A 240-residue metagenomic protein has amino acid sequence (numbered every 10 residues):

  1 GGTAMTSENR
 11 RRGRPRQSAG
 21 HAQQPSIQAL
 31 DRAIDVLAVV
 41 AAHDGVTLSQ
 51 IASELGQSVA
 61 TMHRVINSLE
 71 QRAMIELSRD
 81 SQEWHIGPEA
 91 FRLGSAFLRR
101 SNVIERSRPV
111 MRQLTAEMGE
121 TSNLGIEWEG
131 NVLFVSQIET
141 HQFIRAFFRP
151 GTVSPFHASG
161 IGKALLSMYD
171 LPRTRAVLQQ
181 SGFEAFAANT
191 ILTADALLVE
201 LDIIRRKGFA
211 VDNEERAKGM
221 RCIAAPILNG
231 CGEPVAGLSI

Functional and structural regions predicted by a protein language model:
G1-A4: Short, Lys/Arg-enriched N-terminal segments with co-localized hydrophobic residues within the first ~10-30 amino acids
T6-E105: N-terminal helix-turn-helix
V39, E54, R106-E117, M168 (+2 more regions): Amphipathic alpha-helical regulatory segments at dimerization interfaces that relay allosteric signals between sensory
A73, F134-S136, A236: A structural microfeature
D80-S181: Amphipathic alpha-helical effector-binding/dimerization core of metabolite-sensing transcriptional regulators
P155-F156, K163-M168, R173-A176, A188 (+1 more regions): Regulatory sensory and allosteric helical modules in signal-transduction proteins and certain transcription factors
T190-I240: Extended hydrophobic
